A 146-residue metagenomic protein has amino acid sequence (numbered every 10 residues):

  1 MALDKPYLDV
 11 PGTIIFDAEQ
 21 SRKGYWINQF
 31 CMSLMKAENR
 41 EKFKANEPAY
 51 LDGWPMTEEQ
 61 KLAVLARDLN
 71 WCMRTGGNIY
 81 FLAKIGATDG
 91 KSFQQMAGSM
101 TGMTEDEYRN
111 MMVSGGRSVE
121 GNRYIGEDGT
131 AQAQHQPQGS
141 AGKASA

Functional and structural regions predicted by a protein language model:
M1-A146: Charged, low-complexity intrinsically disordered segments
